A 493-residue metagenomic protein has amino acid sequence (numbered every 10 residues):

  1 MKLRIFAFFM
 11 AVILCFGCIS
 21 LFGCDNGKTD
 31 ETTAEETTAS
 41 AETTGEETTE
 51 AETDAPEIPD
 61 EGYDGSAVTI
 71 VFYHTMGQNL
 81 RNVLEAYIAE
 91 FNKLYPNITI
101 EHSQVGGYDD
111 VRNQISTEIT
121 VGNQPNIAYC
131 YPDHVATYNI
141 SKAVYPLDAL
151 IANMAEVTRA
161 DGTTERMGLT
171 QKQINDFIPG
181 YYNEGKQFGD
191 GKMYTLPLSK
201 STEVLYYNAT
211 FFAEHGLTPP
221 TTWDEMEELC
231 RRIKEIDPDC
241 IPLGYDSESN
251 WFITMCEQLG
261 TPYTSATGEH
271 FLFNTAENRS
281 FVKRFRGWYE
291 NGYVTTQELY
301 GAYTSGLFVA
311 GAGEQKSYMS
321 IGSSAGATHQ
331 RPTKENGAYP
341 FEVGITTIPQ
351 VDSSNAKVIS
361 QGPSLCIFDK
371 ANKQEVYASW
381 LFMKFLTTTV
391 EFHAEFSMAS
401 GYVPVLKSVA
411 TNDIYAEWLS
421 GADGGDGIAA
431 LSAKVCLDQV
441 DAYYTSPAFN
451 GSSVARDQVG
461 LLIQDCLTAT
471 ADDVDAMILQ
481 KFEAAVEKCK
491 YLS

Functional and structural regions predicted by a protein language model:
A55-G62, D133-T202, E342-P349: Hinge/lid segment of periplasmic solute-binding proteins
P59, G77-T99: Short, polar/charged alpha-helical segment
D64, V83, A152, A325-K334 (+1 more regions): Mature extracytoplasmic/periplasmic domains
S66-G77, I98-S103, I127, L243: Short, well-ordered beta-strand elements
E90-D176, T210, E214-T218, V309-G311 (+2 more regions): Extracytoplasmic "Venus flytrap"/periplasmic binding protein-like
K93, T99-E101, V121, G191-K192 (+4 more regions): Extracytoplasmic/periplasmic substrate-recognition and gating elements
L229-R232, E269-L299, I348: Glycine-centered hinge/linker elements that transmit conformational signals in sensory and ligand-binding systems
I359, D423-E487: C-terminal capping/gating helix-and-loop segments adjacent to ligand/active sites or protein-protein/ligand interfaces
